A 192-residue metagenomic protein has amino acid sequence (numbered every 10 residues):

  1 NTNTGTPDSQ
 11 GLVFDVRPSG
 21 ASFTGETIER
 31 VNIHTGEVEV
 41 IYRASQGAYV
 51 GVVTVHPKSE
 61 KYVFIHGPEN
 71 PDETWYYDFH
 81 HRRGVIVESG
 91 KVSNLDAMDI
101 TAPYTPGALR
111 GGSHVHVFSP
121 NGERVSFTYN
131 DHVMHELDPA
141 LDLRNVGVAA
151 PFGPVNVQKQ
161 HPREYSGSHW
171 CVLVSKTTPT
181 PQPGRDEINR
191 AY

Functional and structural regions predicted by a protein language model:
N1-Y192: Sequence signature of WD/YWTD-type beta-propeller architectures
